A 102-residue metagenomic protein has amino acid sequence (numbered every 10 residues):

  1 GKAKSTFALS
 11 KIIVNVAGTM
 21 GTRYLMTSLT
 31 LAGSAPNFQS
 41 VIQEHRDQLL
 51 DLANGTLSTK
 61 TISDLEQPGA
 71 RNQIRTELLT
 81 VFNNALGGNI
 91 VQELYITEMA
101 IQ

Functional and structural regions predicted by a protein language model:
G1-Q102: Flexible, low-complexity charged segments
